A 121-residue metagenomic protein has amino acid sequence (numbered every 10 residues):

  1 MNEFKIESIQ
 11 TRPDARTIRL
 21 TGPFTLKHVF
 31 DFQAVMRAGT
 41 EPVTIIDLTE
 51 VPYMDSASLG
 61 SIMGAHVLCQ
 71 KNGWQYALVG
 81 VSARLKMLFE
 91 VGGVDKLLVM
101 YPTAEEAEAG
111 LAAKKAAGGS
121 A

Functional and structural regions predicted by a protein language model:
M1-N2, E41: Absolute protein N-terminus
N2-A34: STAS-typified acidic loop motif
T11-R12, G64, L97, A121: Intrinsically disordered, low-complexity, compositionally biased regions/tails
R12, T49, E105: Conserved catalytic submotifs in the C-terminal HATPase_c
P23-L98: Amphipathic alpha-helical interaction surfaces in cytosolic regulatory modules
Q33-M36, A104, E108: A generic alpha-helix structural signal
V99-T103: Short acidic-hydrophobic, aromatic-tinged amphipathic segments that line or gate anion-handling sites
E105-A121: A charged, well-structured terminal subsegment
